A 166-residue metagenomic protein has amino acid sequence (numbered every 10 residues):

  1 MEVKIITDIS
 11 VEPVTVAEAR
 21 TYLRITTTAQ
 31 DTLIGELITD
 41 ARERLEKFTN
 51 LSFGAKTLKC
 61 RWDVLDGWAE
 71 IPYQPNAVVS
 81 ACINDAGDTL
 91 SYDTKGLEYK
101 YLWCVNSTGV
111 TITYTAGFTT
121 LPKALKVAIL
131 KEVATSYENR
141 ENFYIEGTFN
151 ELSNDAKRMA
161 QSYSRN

Functional and structural regions predicted by a protein language model:
M1-N166: Divalent metal-cofactor coordination and adjacent catalytic microenvironments
